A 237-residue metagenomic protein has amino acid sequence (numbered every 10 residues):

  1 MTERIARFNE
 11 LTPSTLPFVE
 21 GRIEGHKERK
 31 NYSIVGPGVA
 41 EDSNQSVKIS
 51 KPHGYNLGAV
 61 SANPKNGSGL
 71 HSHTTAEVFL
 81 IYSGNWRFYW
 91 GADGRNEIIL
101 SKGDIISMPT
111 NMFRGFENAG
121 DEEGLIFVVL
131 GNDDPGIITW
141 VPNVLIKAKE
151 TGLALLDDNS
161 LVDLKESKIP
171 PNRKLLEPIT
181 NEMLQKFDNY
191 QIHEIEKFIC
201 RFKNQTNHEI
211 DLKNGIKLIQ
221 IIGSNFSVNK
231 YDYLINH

Functional and structural regions predicted by a protein language model:
M1, G115-K186: Double-stranded beta-helix
M1-H53, D158-N236: A short, N-terminal "cap"/entry segment at the start of jelly-roll beta-barrel domains of the cupin/DSBH fold
K51-H53, A62, S72: A short catalytic or substrate-binding loop motif that flags glycine-/basic-rich loops and adjacent residues that bind
G58-V60: Short, well-ordered beta-strand segments enriched in hydrophobic/aromatic residues
A62-K65, L100-G120, V129-G131: Conserved metal-binding segment of the jelly-roll/cupin
S68-G69: N-terminal glycine-rich beta->alpha transition that marks the start or flank of a dinucleotide-binding site
S72-K102, M112, H237: A short beta-strand-loop-beta hairpin characteristic of the jelly-roll/cupin
E77, I105, L125-I126: Beta-sheet entry/capping signal
